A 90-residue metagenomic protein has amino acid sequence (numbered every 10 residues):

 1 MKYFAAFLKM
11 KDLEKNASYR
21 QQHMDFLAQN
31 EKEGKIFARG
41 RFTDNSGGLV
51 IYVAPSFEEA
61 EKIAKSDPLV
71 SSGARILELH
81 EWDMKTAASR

Functional and structural regions predicted by a protein language model:
M1-R90: Conserved, structured core segments of small domains
